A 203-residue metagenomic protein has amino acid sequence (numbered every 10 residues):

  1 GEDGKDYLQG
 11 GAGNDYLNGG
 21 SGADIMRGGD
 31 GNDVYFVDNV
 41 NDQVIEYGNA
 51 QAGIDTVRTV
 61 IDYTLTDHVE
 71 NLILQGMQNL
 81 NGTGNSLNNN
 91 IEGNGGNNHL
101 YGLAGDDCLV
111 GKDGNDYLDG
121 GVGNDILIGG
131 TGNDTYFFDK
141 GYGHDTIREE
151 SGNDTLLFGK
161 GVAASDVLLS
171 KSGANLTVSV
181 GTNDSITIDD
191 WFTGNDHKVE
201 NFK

Functional and structural regions predicted by a protein language model:
G1-T64, N79, T83, N88-N175 (+1 more regions): Acidic, glycine-rich calcium-binding repeat modules characteristic of RTX/beta-roll and related beta-solenoid repeat
Q75-M77: Conserved beta-strand/loop elements of the cytosolic catalytic core of P-type E1-E2 ATPases, chiefly in the P-domain
